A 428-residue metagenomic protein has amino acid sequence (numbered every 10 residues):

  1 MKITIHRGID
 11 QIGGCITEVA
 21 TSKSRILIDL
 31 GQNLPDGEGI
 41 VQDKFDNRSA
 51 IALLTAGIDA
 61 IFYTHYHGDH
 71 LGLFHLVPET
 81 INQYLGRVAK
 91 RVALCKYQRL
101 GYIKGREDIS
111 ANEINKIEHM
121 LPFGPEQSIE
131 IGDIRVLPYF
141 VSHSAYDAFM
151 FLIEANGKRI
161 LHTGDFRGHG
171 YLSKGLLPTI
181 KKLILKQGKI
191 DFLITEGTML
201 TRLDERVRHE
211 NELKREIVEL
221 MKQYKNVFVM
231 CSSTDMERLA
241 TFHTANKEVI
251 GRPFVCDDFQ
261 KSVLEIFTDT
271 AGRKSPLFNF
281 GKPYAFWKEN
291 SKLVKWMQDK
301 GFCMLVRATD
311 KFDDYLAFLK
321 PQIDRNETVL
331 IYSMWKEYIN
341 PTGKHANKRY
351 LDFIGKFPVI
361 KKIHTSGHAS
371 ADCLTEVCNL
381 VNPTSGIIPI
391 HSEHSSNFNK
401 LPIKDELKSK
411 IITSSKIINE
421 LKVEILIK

Functional and structural regions predicted by a protein language model:
T4, I12, E18, E126-K186: Catalytic core of the metallo-beta-lactamase
R7, L27-G31, I58-D69, Q83-G86 (+10 more regions): Active-site neighborhood of phospho(di)ester-bond hydrolases with catalytic His/Asp-centered motifs
Q11, T244, E248, K282-K428: C-terminal regulatory/interaction regions
Q11-G14, T21-Y63, H75-L76, L85 (+3 more regions): Pre-active-site segment of Zn-dependent metallo-hydrolases
I12-G13, H67-L71, P125-Q127, Y146-D147 (+8 more regions): Active-site environment of divalent metal-dependent phosphoester hydrolases
A93-Y146, N156, T268-K292: Metallo-beta-lactamase
G175-K182, R208-R215, H345-Y350: Charged helix-capping and loop-helix junction motifs
T201-I331, I390: Hard-cation-handling environments
